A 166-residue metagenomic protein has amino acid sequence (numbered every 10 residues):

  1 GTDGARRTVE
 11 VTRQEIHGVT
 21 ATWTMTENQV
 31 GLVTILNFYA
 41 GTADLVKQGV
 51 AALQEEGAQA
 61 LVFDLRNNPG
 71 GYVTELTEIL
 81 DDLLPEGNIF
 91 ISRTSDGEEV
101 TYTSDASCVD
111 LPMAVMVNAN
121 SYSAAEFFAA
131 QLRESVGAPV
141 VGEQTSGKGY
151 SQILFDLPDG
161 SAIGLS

Functional and structural regions predicted by a protein language model:
G1-Q59, G164: C-terminal, low-ordered peptide segments at domain boundaries
F38, N67-N68: Short glycine-rich anion-binding loops that position phosphate/pyrophosphate groups of nucleotides and phosphorylated
E55-A58, V62, N68-S166: Conserved acidic, small-residue-rich alpha-beta core segments centered on
